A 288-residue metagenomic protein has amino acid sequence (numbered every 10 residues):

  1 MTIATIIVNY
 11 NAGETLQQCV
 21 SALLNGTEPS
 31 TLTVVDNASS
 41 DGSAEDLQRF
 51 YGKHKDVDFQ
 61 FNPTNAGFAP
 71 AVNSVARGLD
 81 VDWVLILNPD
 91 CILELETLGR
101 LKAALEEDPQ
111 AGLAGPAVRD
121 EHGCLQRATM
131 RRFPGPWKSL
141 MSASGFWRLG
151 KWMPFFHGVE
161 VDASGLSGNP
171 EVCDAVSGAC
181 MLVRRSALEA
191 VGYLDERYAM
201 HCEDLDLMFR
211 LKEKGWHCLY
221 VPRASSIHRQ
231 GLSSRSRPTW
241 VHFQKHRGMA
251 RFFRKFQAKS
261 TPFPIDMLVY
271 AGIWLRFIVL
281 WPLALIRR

Functional and structural regions predicted by a protein language model:
S21-S30: Short, acidic, metal-binding catalytic loop of nucleotide-sugar glycosyltransferases
A22, D36-E45, T64: A conserved acidic beta->alpha catalytic loop
F61-L79, R100: Glycine-rich, basic loop-to-helix element that forms the pyrophosphate-binding segment of sugar-nucleotide handling
V84: Short aromatic/hydrophobic "clamp" motif used to bind/position activated sugar donors
L95-A128: Conserved donor NDP-sugar-binding/catalytic core segment of glycosyltransferases
F133-C173: Short, flexible, basic/aromatic active-site loop/helix in glycosyltransferases
G165-S225: A short, conserved alpha-helix in the catalytic core of glycosyltransferases
F209-R287: Active-site-adjacent helix/loop segment of glycosyltransferases that harbors family-specific signature motifs
